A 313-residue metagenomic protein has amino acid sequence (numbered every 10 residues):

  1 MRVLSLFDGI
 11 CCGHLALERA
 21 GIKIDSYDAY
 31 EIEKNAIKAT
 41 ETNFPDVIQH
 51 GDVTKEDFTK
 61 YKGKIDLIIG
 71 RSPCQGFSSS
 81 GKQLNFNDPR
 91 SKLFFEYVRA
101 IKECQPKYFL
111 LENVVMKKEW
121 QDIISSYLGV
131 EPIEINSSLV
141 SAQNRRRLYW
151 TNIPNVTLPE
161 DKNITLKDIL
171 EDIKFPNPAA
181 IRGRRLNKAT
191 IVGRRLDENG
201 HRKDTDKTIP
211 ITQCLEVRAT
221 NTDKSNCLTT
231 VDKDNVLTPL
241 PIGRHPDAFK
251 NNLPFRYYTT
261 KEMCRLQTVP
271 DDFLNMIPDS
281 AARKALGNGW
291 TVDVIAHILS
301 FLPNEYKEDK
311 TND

Functional and structural regions predicted by a protein language model:
M1-D313: Conserved active-site and SAM-binding loop architecture of S-adenosyl-L-methionine-dependent nucleic-acid
